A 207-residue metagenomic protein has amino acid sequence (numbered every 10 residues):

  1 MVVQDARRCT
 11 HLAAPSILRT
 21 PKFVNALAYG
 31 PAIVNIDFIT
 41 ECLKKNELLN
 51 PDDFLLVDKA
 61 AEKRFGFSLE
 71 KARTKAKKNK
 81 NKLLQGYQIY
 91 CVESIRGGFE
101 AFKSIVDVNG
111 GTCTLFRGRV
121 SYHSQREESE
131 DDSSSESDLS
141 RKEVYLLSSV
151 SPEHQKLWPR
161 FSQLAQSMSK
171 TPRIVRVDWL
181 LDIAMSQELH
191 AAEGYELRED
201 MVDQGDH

Functional and structural regions predicted by a protein language model:
M1-G30: N-terminal helical oligomerization/adaptor modules that nucleate signalosome assembly
M1-V3, V34, T114: General small-molecule cofactor/ligand-binding pocket signal
P21-V24, A28-Y29, I36-H207: Phospho-regulatory, Ser/Thr- and acidic-rich intrinsically disordered linkers and terminal tails that flank modular
